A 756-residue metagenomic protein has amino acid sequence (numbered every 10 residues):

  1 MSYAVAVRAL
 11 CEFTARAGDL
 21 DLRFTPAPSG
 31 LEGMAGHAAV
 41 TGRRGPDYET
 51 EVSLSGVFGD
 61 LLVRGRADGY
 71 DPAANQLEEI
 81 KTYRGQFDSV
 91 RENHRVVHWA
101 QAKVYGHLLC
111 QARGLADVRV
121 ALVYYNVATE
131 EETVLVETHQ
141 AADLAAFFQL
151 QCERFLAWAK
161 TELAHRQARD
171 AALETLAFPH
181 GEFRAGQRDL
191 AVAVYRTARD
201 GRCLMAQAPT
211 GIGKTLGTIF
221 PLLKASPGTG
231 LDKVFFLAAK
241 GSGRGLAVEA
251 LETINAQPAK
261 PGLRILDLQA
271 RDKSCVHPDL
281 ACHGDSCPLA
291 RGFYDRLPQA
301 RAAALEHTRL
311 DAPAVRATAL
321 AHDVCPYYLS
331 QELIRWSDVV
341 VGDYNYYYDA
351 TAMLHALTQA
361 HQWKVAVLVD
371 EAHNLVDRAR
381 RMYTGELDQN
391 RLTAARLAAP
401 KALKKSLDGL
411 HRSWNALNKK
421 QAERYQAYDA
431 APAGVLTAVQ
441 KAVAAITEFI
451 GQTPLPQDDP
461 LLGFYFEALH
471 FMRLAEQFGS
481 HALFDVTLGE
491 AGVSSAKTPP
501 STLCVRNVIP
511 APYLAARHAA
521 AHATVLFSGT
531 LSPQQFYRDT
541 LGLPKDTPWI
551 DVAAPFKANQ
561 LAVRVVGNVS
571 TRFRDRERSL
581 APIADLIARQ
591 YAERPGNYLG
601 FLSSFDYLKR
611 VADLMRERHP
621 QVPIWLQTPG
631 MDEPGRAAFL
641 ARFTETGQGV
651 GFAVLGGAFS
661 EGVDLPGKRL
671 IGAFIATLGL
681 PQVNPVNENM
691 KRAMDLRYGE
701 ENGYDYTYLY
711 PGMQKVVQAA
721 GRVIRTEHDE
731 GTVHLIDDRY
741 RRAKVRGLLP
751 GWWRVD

Functional and structural regions predicted by a protein language model:
M1-N75, A100: Metal-dependent nuclease catalytic cores that hydrolyze phosphodiester bonds in DNA/RNA, characterized by
L54-A145: Mg2+/Mn2+-dependent nuclease catalytic core
H165-Q207: Conserved pre-motif I regulatory segment
D170-A171, A177, G230-V340, N345-Y348 (+4 more regions): A substrate-engagement module of RecA-like helicase motors
R199-P221: Walker A/P-loop
T218, K224, G245, H322-V339 (+3 more regions): Signature of the SF2 helicase/ATPase Hel1-core->accessory helical subdomain module
V315-V340, T351-T358, E448-S570, R578-D585 (+2 more regions): A contiguous, basic/glycine-rich beta-loop/short-helix subdomain that forms a polymer-engagement track
G567-R578, Q627-D737: Conserved RecA-like P-loop NTPase helicase motor core
